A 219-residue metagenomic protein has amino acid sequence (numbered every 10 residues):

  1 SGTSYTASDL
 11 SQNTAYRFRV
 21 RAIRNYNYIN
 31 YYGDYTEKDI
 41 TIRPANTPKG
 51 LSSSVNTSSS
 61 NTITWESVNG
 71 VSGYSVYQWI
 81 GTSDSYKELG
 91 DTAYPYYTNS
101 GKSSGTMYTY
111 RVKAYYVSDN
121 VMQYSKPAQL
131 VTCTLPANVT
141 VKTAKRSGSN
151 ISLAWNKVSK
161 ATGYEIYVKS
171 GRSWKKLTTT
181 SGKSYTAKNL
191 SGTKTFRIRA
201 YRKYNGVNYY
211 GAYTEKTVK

Functional and structural regions predicted by a protein language model:
S1-Q12, S75-S103, E165-S191: Recognizes extended acidic, P/S/T-rich segments that occur within or adjacent to Ig-like beta-sandwich modules
S4, Y35-D39, E88-D91, Y96 (+5 more regions): Well-ordered beta-strand positions in beta-sheet-rich domains
A7-N27, N99-D119, A187-N208: Beta-strand-rich modules
Q12, I29-N69, S104, V121-K160 (+1 more regions): Pro/Thr/Ser/Gly-rich low-complexity, intrinsically disordered linker/stalk tracts
A15, S60, V71-S75, M107 (+3 more regions): Exposed beta-strand and adjacent loop surfaces of beta-rich binding modules that mediate intermolecular recognition
Y26-Y28, N69, I80-D84, S118-N120 (+3 more regions): Solvent-exposed strand-loop boundary residues in beta-sheet-rich modules
